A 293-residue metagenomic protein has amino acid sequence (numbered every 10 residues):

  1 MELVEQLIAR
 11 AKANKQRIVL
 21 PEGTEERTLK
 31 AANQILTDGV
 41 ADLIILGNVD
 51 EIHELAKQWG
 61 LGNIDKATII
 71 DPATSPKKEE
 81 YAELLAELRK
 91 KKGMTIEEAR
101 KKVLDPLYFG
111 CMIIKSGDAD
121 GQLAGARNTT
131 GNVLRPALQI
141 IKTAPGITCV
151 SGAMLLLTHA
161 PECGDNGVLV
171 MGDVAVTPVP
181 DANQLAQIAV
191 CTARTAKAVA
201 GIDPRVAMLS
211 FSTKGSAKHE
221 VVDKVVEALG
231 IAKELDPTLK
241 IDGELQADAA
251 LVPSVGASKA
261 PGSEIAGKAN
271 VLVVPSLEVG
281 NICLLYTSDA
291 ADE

Functional and structural regions predicted by a protein language model:
M1-G125, P136, I188-A207, T213 (+1 more regions): Contiguous, glycine/small-aliphatic-enriched amphipathic segments in soluble metabolic enzymes
I69, G152, L169-M171: Conserved beta-strand scaffold positions in the cores of enzyme catalytic domains, especially in NTP/NDP-utilizing
V133-A160, D242, S288: Short, acidic/small-residue loops that bind anionic groups at enzyme active sites
V133-L134, A217-H219, I282-L285: Glycine/threonine-rich flexible loop motifs
C149-C163, C191-A200: Structured alpha-helical segments in the cores of large, soluble enzyme domains
T158-D181: A structural-propensity feature for long, helix-poor, extended segments
V271, L277-L285: A C-terminal functional module that forms or caps the active site or interfaces directly with catalytic machinery
Y286-E293: Conserved small/polar residues in nucleotide/adenosyl-binding loops
